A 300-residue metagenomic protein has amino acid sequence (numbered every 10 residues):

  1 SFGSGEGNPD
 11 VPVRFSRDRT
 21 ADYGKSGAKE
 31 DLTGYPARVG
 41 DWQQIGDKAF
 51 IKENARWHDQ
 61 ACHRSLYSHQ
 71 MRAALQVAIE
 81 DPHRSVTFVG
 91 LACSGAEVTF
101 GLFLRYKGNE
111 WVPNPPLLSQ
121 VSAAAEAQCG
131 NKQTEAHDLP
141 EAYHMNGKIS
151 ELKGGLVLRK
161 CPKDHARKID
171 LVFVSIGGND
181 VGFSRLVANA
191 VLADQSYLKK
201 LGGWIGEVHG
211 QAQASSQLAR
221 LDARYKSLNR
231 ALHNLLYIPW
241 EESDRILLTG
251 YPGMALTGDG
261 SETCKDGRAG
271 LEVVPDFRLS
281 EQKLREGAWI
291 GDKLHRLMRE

Functional and structural regions predicted by a protein language model:
S1-G95, F100-L102, K107-G108, V191-G202: Serine-esterase "nucleophile elbow" of acetyl-processing enzymes
C62-H69, N109-V121, Q217-Y225: Phosphate/oxyanion-binding active-site loops and adjacent basic polyanion-contact surfaces
H69-A78, S119-K132, Y225-L236: Short, well-ordered amphipathic alpha-helices
V89, V121, I246: A broad, low-specificity signal marking well-ordered, structured residues that form hydrophobic/aromatic
A92-E126, S261: Charged, often glycine-rich, active-site loop that binds/positions anionic groups
K132-E300: Alpha-helical cap/lid subdomain in secreted, periplasmic, or secretory-pathway luminal O-acyl-processing enzymes
